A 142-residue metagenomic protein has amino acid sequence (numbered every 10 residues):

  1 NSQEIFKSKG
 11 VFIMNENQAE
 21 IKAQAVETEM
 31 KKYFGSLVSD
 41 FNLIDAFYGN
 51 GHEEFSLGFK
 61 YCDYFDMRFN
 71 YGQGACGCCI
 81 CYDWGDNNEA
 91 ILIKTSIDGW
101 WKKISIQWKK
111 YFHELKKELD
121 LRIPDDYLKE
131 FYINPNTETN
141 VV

Functional and structural regions predicted by a protein language model:
N1-I13: Short, Lys/Arg-enriched N-terminal segments with co-localized hydrophobic residues within the first ~10-30 amino acids
N15-Y33, F47-V142: Intrinsically disordered, low-complexity regulatory regions enriched in serine/threonine/proline and acidic residues
